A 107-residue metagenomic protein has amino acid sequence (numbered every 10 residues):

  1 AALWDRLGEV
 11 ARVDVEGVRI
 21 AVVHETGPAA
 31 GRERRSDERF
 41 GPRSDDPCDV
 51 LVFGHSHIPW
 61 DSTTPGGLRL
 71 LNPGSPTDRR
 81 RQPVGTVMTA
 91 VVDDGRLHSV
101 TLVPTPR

Functional and structural regions predicted by a protein language model:
A1-D5, G27-E33, V52-T64, D78-Q82: Active-site environment of divalent metal-dependent phosphoester hydrolases
A1-E16: Core catalytic region of metal-dependent phosphoesterases/phosphodiesterases, especially metallo-beta-lactamase-like
R6-L7, R35-E38, P73-G74: Short acidic (Asp/Glu) patches
R12-E16, R43-P47, P65, L71-R107: Binuclear metal-dependent phosphoesterase catalytic core
V22-D46: Pre-active-site segment of Zn-dependent metallo-hydrolases
V22-H24, D49-H55, L70-P73: Active-site neighborhood of phospho(di)ester-bond hydrolases with catalytic His/Asp-centered motifs
S36-P42, G54-W60, L68-L70: A generic short-segment signal for beta-strand/edge and adjacent turn/coil regions
